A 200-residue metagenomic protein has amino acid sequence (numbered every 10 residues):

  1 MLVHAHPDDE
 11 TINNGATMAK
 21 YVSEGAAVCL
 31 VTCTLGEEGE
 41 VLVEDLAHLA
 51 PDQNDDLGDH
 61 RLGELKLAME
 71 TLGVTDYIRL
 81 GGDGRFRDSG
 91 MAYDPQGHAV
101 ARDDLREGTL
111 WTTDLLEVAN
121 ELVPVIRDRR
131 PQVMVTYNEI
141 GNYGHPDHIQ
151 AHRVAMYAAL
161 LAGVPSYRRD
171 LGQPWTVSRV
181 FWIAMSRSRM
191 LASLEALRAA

Functional and structural regions predicted by a protein language model:
M1-R129, Y157-L160, V164: Active-site rim/loop-helix segments in enzyme catalytic domains that contact anionic ligands
M1-V3, Q53, V100-A200: Metal-dependent de-N-acetylase/amidase catalytic core
